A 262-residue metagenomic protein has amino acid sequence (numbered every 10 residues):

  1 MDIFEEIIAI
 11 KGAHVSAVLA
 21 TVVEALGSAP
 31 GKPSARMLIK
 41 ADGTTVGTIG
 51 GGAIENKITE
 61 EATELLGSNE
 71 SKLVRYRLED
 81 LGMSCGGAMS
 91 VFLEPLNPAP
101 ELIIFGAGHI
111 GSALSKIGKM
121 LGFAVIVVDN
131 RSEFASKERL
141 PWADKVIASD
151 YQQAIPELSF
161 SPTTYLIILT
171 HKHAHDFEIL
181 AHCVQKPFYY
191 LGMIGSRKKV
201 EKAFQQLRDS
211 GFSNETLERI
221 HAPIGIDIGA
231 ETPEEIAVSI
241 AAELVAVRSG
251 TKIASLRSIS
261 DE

Functional and structural regions predicted by a protein language model:
M1-I147, P156-Y165, K199, Q205-R208 (+1 more regions): Segments forming oxygen-rich coordination pockets for charged ligands
D2, A53, K57, H109 (+6 more regions): Conserved active-site and cofactor/substrate-binding residues in soluble primary-metabolism enzymes
G47, G51, I168-K172, G192 (+2 more regions): Glycine- and other small-residue-rich loops at beta-strand/loop junctions that grip anionic moieties
F123, F188, F212: Short phosphate-binding/catalytic loops that engage adenosine nucleotides
I126-V128, Y165, T170, A181-Q206: ADP-ribose/adenylate-binding Rossmann-like module
Q153, P162, A181: Glycine-rich, anion-gripping cofactor-binding loops and their flanking helix/strand elements in enzyme active sites
H173-F177: Beta-loop-alpha module in the N-terminal Rossmann-like domain of NAD(P)-dependent dehydrogenases, especially those
I194-E262: Adenosine-phosphate binding glycine-rich loop
